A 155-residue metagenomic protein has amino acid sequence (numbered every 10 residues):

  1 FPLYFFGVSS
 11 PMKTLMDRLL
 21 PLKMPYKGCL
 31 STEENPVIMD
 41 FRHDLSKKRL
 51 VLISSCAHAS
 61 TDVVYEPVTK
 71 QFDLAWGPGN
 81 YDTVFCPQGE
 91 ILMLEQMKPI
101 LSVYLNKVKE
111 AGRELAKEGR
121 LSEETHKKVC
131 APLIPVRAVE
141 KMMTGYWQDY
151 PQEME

Functional and structural regions predicted by a protein language model:
F1-F72: Helix-loop-strand module that forms the ligand-binding subsite of alpha/beta enzymes
S60-E155: Glycine-rich phosphate/pyrophosphate-binding loop and the adjoining helix
